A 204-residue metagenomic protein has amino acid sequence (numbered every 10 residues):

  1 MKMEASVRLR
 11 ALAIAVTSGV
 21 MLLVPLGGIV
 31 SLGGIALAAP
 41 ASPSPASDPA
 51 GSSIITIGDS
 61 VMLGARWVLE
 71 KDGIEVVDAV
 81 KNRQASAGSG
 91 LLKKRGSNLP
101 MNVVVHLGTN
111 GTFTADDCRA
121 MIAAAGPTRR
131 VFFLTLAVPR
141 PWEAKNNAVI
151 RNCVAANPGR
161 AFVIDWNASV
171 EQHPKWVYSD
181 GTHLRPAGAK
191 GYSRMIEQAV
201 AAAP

Functional and structural regions predicted by a protein language model:
M1-V7: N-terminal secretory signal peptides that target proteins for export/translocation
R8-V30: Sec-dependent N-terminal signal peptides
L23-A50: C-terminal region of N-terminal signal peptides and the immediate post-cleavage residues of exported proteins
S47, N98-P100, N167-A168, L184: Catalytic phosphate/metal-binding cores of nucleic-acid and nucleotide-processing enzymes, i.e., regions that mediate
D48-A120, V138-K145: Conserved SGNH/GDSL esterase-like catalytic core that processes O-acyl groups on lipids and polysaccharides
I55-I57, F132, F162-I164: Hydrophobic/aromatic beta-strand patches that form the interior of the parallel beta-sheet core in alpha/beta enzyme
P127-V131: A short helix->loop->beta-strand "cap" motif at the edges of active sites that frequently abuts
E143-P204: Catalytic His-Asp segment of secreted/periplasmic serine-dependent ester chemistry enzymes
